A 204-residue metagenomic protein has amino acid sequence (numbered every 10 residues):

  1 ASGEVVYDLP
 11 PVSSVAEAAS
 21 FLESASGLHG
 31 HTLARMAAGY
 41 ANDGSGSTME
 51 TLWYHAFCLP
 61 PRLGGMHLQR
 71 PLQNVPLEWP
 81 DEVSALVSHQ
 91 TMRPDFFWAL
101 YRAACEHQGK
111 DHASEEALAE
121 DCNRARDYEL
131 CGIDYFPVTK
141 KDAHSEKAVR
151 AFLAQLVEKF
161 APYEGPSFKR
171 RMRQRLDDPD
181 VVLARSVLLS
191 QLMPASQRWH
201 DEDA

Functional and structural regions predicted by a protein language model:
D8-A204: Surface segments flanking catalytic/ligand-binding clefts of nucleic-acid enzymes
